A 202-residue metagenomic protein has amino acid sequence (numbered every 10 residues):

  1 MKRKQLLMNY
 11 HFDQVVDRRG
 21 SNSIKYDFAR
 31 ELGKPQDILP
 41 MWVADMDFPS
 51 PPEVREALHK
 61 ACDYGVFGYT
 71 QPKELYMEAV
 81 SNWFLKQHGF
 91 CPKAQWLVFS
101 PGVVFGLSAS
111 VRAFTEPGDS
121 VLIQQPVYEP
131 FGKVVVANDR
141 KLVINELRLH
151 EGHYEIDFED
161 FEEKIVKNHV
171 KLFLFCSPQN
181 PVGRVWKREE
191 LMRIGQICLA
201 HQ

Functional and structural regions predicted by a protein language model:
Q5-G102, A109: N-terminal small-domain helix-loop-helix segment of the aminotransferase-like
F67-H201: Conserved core of the PLP fold type I
